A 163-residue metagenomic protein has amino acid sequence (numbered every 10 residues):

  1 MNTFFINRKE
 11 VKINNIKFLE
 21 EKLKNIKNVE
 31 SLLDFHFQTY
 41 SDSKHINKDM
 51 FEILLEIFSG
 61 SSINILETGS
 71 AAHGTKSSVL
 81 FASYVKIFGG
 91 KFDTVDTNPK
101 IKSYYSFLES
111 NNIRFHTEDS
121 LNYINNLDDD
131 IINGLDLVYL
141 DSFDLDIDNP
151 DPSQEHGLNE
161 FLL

Functional and structural regions predicted by a protein language model:
M1-L163: A short alpha-helical cap/connector motif
